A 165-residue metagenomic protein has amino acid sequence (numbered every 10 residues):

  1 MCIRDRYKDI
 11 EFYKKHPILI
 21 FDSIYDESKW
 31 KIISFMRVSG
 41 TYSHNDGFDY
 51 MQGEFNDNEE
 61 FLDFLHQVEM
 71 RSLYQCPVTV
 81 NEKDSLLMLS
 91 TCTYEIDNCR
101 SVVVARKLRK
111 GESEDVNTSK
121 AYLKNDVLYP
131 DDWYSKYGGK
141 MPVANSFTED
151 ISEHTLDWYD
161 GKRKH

Functional and structural regions predicted by a protein language model:
M1-I3: Short, small-residue-biased leader/transition segments that mark boundaries at the very start of proteins
Y7: Surface-exposed, charge/polar-rich loops and edge strands
K15-Y25, L87-L89: Short conserved beta-strand and strand-loop elements enriched in small hydrophobics with frequent Asp/Gly
S23-Y25, S34-M36, T91-T93, A105-R109: A mature extracytoplasmic/lumenal domain signature
I24-V68: Acidic, glycine-rich loop-and-strand cores that form catalytic or ligand-binding grooves in diverse globular domains
H66-C76: Acidic, glycine-rich flexible loop segments
Y74-V103: Short, active-site-adjacent segments that bind or coordinate small-molecule cofactors and metal centers
N98-H165: Low-complexity, Gly/Ser/Thr/Pro-rich intrinsically disordered linker/tail segments
